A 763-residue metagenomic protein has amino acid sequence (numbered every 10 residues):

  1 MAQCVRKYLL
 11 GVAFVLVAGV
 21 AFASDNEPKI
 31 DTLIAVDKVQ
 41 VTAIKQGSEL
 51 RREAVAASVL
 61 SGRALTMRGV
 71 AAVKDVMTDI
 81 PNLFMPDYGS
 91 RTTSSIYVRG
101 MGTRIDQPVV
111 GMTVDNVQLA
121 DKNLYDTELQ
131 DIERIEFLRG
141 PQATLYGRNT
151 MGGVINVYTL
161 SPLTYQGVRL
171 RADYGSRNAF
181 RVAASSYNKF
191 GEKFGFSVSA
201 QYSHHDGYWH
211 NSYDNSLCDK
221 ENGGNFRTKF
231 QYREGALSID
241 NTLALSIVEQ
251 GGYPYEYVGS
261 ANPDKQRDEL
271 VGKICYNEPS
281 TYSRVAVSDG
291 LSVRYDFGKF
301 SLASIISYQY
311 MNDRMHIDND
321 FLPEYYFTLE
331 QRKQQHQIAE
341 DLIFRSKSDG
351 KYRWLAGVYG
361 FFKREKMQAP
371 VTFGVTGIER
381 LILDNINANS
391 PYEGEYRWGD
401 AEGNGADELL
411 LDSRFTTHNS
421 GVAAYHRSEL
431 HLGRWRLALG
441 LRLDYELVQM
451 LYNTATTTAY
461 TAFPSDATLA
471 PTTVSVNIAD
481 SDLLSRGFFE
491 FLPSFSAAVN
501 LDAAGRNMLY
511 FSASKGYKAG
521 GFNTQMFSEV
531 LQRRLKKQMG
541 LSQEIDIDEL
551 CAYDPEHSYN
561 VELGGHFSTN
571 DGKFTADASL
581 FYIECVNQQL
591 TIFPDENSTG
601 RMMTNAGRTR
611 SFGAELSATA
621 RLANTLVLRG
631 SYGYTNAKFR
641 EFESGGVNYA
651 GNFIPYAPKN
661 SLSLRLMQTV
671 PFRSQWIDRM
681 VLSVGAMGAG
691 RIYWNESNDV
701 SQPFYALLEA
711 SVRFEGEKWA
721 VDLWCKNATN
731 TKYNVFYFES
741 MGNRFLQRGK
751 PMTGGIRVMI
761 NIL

Functional and structural regions predicted by a protein language model:
A57, K74-V117, E133: Extracytoplasmic beta-strand/coil segments of soluble accessory domains associated with Gram-negative outer-membrane
V73-V76, S95-G100, T113, F137 (+2 more regions): N-terminal periplasmic accessory domains that precede and gate Gram-negative outer-membrane beta-barrel machines
D115-P141: Short acidic/polar hinge/loop motifs at secondary-structure boundaries that mediate gating or recognition
G167-R169, Y174-H205, Y213-Y253, R284-D289 (+5 more regions): Transmembrane beta-barrel wall of Gram-negative outer-membrane proteins
H210-S216, Y253-C275, D320-F327, T372-D412 (+5 more regions): Solvent-exposed loop segments that connect transmembrane elements
S292-I317, M508-S514, Q525, L531-N605 (+2 more regions): Membrane-embedded beta-barrel scaffold of Gram-negative outer-membrane proteins
R332-K333, Q337-Y359, F511, V561 (+1 more regions): Conserved C-terminal beta-signal and adjacent last beta-strands/turns of outer-membrane beta-barrel proteins
R345, D349, L355, H431-R434 (+4 more regions): Gram-negative outer-membrane beta-barrel transporters
